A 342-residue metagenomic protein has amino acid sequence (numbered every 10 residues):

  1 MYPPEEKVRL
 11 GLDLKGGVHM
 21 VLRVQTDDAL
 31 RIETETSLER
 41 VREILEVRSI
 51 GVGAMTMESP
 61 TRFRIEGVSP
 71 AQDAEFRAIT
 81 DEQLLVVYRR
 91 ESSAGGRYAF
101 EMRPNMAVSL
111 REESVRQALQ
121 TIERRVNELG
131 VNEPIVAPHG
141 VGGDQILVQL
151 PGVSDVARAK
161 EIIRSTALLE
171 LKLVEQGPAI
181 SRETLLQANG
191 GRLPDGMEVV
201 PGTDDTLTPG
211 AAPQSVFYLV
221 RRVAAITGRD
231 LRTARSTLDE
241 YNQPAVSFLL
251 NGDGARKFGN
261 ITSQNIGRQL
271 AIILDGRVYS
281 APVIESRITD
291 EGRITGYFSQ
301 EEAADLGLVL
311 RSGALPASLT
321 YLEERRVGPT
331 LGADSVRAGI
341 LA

Functional and structural regions predicted by a protein language model:
M1-G16: Hydrophobic alpha-helical transmembrane signal-anchor segments
Q25-V283: Non-transmembrane, solvent-exposed regions of membrane trafficking/translocation machinery
D27, R31, N105, S299 (+1 more regions): Short, exposed interaction patches on small structured surface elements
Q149, E302-A342: Juxtamembrane "pre-transmembrane" interface segments
R268, S280-P316, P329: Membrane-embedded translocation segments of transport machinery
